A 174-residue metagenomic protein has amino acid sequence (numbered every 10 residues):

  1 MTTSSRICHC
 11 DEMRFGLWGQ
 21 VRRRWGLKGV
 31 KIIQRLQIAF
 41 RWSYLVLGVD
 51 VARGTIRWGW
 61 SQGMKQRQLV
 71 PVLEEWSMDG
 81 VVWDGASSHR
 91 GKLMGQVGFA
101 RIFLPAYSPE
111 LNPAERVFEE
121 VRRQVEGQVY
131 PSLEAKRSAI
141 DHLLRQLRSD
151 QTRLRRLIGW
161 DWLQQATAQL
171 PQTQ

Functional and structural regions predicted by a protein language model:
M1-Q174: Short functional hotspots at interaction and active-site rims
